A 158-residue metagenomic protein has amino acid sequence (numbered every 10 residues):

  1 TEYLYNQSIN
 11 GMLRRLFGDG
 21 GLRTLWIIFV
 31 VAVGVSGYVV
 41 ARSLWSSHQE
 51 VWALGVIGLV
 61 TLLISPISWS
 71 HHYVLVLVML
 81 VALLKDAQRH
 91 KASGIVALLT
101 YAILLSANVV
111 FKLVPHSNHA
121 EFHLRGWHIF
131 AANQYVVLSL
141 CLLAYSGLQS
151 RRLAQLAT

Functional and structural regions predicted by a protein language model:
T1-Y73, L77, L124-R125, R152-T158: Primarily membrane-embedded glycan-assembly and transfer machineries that use lipid-linked glycans
V76-L84: Hydrophobic transmembrane alpha-helices of multi-pass, membrane-embedded glycosylation machinery
L84-T158: Aromatic-enriched
